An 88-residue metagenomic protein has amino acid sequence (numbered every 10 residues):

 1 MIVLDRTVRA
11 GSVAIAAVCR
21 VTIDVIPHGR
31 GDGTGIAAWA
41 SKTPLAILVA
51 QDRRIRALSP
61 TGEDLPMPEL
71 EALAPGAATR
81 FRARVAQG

Functional and structural regions predicted by a protein language model:
M1-G88: N- and C-terminal low-complexity/disordered segments
